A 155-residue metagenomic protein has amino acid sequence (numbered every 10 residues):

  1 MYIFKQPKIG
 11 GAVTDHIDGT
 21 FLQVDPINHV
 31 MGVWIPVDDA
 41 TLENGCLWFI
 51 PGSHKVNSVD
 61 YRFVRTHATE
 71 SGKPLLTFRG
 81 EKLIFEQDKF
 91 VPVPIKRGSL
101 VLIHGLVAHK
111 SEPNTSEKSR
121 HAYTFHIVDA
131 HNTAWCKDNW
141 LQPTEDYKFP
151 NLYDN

Functional and structural regions predicted by a protein language model:
M1-F49, H54-K55: Conserved double-stranded beta-helix
P7, D25-N28, L42, F85-Q87 (+2 more regions): A generic fold-level signal
V13-D18, L22-D25, P92-P94, E112-S116 (+1 more regions): Short histidine-centered beta-strand/loop micro-motifs that create catalytic or ligand/metal-coordination sites
I17-T20, W34-I35, Q87-K89, V107-K110: Glycine-rich, charged/polar anion/phosphate-binding loops that engage phosphate groups from diverse ligands
L22-H29, D38-A40, N57-R62, G72-L76 (+2 more regions): Glycine-rich loops and low-complexity Gly/Arg-rich segments that provide flexible linkers or classic glycine-based
V30-G32, F90, L100, A122: Intrinsic-disorder/low-complexity, polar/charged segments enriched in Ser/Thr/Lys/Arg/Asp/Glu/Gln
A40-V107: Double-stranded beta-helix
S58-T66, R97-L102, L106-N155: Non-heme Fe(II)/2-oxoglutarate
